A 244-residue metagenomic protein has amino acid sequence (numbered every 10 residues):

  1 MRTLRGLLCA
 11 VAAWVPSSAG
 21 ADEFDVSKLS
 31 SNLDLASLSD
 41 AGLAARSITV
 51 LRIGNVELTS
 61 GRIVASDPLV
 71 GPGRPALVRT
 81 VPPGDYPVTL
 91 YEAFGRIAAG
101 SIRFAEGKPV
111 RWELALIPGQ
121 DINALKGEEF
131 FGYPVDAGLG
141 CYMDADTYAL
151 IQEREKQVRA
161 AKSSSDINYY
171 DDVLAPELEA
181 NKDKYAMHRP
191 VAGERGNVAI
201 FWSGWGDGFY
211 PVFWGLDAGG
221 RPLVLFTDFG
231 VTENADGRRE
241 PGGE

Functional and structural regions predicted by a protein language model:
M1-L7: Bacterial N-terminal signal peptides that target proteins for export
V15-S18: N-terminal signal peptide c-region/cleavage motif recognized by signal peptidases
G20-E244: Intrinsically disordered, low-complexity acidic regions enriched in Pro/Ser/Thr
